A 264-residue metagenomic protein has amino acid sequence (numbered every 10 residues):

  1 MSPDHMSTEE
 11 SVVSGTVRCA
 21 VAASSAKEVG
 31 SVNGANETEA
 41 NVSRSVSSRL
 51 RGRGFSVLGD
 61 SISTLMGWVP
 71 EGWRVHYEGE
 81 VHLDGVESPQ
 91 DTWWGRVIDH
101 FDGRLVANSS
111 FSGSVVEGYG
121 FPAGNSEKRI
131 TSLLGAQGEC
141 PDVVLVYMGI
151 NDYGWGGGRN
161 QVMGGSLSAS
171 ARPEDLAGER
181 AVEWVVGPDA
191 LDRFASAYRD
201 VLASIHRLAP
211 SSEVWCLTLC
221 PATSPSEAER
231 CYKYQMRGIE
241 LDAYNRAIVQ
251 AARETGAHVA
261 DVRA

Functional and structural regions predicted by a protein language model:
M1-R104, Q137-E139: N-terminal secretory targeting modules
S56, A107, W215-L217, H258-A260: Hydrophobic/aromatic beta-strand patches that form the interior of the parallel beta-sheet core in alpha/beta enzyme
S56, L65-D192, S196: Conserved SGNH/GDSL esterase-like catalytic core that processes O-acyl groups on lipids and polysaccharides
G103, A209-E213: A short helix->loop->beta-strand "cap" motif at the edges of active sites that frequently abuts
G149, T218-P221, V262-R263: Short, well-ordered beta-to-alpha junction loops that form the rim of enzyme active sites and present histidine/acidic
Y198-L202, N245: Generic structural signal for well-ordered alpha-helices, preferentially at hydrophobic/aromatic core positions
V201, L219-S224: Hydrophobic, aromatic-enriched interface-forming segments
A222-V262: Substrate-gating cap/lid alpha-helix
